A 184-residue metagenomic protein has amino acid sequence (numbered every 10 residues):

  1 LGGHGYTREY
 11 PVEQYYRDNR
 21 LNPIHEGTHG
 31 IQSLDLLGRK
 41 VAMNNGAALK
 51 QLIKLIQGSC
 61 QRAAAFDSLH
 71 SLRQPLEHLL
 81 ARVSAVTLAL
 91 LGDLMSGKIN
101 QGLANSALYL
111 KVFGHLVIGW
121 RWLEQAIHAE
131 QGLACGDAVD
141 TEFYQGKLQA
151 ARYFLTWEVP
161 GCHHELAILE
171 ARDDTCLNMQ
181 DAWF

Functional and structural regions predicted by a protein language model:
L1-Q51, Y153-C176, Q180: Alpha-helix capping/hinge segments and adjacent helical runs
V12-Y15, L55-I56, A126: Active/binding-pocket-proximal capping segment
K40-M43, G58-F184: C-terminal amphipathic alpha-helical interaction region
K50-G58: Long amphipathic alpha-helical segments that form oligomerization/scaffold cores
